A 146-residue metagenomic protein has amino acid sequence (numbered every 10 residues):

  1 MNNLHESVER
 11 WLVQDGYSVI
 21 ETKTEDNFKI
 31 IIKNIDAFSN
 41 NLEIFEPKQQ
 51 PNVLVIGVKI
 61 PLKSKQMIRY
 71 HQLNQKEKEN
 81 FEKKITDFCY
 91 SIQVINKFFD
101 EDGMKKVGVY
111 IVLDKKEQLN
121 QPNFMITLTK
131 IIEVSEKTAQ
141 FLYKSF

Functional and structural regions predicted by a protein language model:
M1-V55: Charge-rich, low-complexity N-terminal segments
I32-A37, G57-S64, Y110-K115: Secondary-structure transition/turn motif
V55-I56, I131: Oligomerization/assembly interface segments of phage tail-like spikes and tubes
K59-K106: Short, internal acidic amphipathic alpha-helical interface segments that mediate docking to partner proteins
V94-T129: A short, solvent-exposed beta-edge/loop patch
N123-I126, K130-F146: Mixed-charge, glycine-accented linear interaction segment located at domain edges/termini
